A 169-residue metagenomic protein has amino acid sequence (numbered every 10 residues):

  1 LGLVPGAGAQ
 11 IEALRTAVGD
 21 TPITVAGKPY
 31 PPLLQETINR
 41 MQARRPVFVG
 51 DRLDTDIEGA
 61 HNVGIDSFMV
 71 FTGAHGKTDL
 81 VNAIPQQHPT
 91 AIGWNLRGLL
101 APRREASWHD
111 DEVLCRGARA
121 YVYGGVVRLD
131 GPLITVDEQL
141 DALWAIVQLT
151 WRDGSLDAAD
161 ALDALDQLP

Functional and structural regions predicted by a protein language model:
L1-P169: Asp-based, Mg2+/Mn2+-dependent phosphohydrolase catalytic module
